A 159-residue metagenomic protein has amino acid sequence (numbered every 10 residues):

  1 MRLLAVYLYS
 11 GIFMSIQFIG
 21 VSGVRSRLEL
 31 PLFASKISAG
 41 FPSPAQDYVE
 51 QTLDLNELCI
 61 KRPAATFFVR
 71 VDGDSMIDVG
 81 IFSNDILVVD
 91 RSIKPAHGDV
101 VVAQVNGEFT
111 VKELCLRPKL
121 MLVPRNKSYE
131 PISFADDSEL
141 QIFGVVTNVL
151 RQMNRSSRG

Functional and structural regions predicted by a protein language model:
M1-I77, H97, E108-F109, L120 (+2 more regions): Short, positionally conserved secondary-structure boundary motifs
N84-D85, D99: Structural motif
V88-V89, V102: Hydrophobic beta-strand signal
V100-V101, V111-L114: Short beta-strand-centered aromatic/proline hotspots
M121-K127: Catalytic Cys-His active-site segments of thiol-dependent hydrolases/isopeptidases
Y129-S133: Flexible, small-/acidic-enriched active-site or ligand-binding loops
